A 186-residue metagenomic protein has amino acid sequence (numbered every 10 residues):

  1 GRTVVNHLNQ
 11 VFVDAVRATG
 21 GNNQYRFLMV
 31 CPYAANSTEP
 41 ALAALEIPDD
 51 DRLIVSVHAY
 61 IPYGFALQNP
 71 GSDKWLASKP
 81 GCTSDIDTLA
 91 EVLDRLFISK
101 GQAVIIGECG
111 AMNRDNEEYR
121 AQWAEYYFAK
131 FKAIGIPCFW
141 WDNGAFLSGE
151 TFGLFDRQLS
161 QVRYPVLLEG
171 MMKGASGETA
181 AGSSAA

Functional and structural regions predicted by a protein language model:
G1-G81, E91-M112, A133-I136: Active-site region of glycoside hydrolase catalytic domains
G1-V5, S78-I86, N116, R120 (+2 more regions): Residue-level preference for long, well-ordered alpha-helices that form the structural scaffold of enzyme catalytic
F65-Q68, D85-V92, W140-F146, A175-G177: Low-complexity, flexible helical/coil segments
I86-D94, W123-F128: Short, acidic/polar
N116-A186: Aromatic-rich peripheral "rim/lid" segments of glycoside hydrolase catalytic domains that contact and position glycan
